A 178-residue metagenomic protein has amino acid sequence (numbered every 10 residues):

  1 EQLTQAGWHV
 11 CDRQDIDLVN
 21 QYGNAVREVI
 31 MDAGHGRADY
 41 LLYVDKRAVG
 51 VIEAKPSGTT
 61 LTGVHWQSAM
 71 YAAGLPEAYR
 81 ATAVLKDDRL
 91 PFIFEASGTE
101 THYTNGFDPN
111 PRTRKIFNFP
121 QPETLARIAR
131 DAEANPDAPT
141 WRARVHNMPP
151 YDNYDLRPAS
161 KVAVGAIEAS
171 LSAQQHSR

Functional and structural regions predicted by a protein language model:
E1-R178: ATP-dependent helicase/translocase motor core
